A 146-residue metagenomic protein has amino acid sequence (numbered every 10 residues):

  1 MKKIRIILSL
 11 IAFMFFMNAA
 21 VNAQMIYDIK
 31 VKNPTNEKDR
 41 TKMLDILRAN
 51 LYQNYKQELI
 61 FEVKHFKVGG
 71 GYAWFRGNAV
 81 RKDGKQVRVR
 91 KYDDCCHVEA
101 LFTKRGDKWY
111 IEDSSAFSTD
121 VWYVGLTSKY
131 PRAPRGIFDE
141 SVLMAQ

Functional and structural regions predicted by a protein language model:
M1-L8: Bacterial N-terminal signal peptides that target proteins for export
M14-N22: C-terminal segment of classical bacterial N-terminal signal peptides
A23-V31: Cleaved targeting-peptide boundary
K30-E58: Short, non-transmembrane alpha-helical segments in secretory-pathway proteins
N54-G106: Mature extracytoplasmic domains of secretory-pathway proteins
H97-G125: Short beta-strand edge/turn micro-motifs at domain boundaries
S114-Q146: Short aromatic loop motif centered on NTY/YTY
